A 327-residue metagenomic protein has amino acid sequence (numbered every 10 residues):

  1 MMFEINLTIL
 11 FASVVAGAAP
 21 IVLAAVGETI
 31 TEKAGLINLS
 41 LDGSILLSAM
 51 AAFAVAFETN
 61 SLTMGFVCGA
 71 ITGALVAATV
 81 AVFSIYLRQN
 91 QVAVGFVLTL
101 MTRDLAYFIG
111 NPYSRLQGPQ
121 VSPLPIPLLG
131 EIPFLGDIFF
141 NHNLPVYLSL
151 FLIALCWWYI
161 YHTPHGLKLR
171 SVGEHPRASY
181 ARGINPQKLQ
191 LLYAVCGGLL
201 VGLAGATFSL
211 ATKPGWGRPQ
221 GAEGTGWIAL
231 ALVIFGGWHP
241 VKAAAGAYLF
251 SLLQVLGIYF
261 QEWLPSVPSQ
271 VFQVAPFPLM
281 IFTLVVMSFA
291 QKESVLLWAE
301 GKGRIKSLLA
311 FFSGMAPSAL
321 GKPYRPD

Functional and structural regions predicted by a protein language model:
M1-L23, I37, A51, T59-M64: Membrane-interfacial amphipathic/re-entrant helices at transmembrane-helix boundaries
I9-F11, I160, G197-V233, Q261 (+1 more regions): Inter-helical junctions in multi-pass inner-membrane proteins, predominant in energy-converting antiporter-like
A18-V26, G43-M50, I71-A78, G173 (+4 more regions): Hydrophobic alpha-helical segments embedded in the membrane of multi-pass proteins
T29-S48, I85-L98, K168, T212-W227 (+3 more regions): Short, non-helical or kinked segments that cap or interrupt transmembrane helices
N60-L105, A154, Q254: Alpha-helical transmembrane segments within multi-pass membrane transporters and channels
T102-L135, G257-P265, A290-K302: Extracellular/periplasmic helix-loop junction at the C-terminal end of a transmembrane helix in multi-pass membrane
F139-W216, P240-A245: Helix-loop-helix "hairpin" substructures at the membrane interface of multi-pass membrane proteins
C156, E174, A181, N185-K188 (+1 more regions): Cytosolic-side transmembrane-helix boundaries in multi-pass membrane proteins
